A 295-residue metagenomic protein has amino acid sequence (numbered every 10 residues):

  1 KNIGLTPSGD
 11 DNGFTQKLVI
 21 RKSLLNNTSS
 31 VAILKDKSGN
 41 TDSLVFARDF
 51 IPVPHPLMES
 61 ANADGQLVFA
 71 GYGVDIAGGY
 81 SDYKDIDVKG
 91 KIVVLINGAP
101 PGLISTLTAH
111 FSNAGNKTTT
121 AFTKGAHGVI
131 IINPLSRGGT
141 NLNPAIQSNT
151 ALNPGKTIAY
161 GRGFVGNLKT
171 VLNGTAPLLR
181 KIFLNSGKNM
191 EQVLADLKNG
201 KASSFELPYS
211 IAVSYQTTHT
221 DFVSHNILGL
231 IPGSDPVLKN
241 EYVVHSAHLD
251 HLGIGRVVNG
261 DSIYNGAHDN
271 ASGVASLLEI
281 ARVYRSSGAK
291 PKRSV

Functional and structural regions predicted by a protein language model:
K1-P7, L24-N26, K35-S38, D85-D87 (+4 more regions): Catalytic-core environment of secreted peptidases
K1-R48, I131-N149, G155, K169-T170 (+3 more regions): Protein/peptide-recognition domains central to ubiquitin and immune signaling
K1-V93, N97-P100, H219, V223-N226: Noncatalytic luminal/extracellular "stalk/propeptide" segments of secretory-pathway proteins
N12-K17, E206-Y215: Short Pro/Gly-enriched beta-strand edge/turn motifs at strand-loop
T15, Y80, G115-T118, V171 (+3 more regions): Extracytoplasmic/secreted envelope proteins and their assembly/folding machinery, especially bacterial periplasmic
V19-I20, S29-V31, V53-M58, F69 (+5 more regions): Second-shell loop/turn segments in exported
S60, D82, V88, V94-R162: Flexible, low-hydrophobicity surface segments
F69, N173, L228-P232: Short, well-ordered beta-strand micro-motif
